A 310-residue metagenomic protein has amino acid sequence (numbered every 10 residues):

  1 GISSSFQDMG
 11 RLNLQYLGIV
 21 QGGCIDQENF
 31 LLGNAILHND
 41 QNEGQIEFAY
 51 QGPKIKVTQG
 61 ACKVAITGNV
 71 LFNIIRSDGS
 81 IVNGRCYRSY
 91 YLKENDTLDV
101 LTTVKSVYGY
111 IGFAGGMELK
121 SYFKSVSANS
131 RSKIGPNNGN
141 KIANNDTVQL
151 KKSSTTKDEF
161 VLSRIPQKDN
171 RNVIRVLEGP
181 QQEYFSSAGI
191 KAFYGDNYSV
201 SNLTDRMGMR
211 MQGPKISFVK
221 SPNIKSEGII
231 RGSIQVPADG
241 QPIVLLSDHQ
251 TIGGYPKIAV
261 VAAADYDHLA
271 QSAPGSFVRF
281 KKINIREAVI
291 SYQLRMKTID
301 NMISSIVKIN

Functional and structural regions predicted by a protein language model:
G1-N310: Conserved "landmark" site that anchors the functional core of diverse proteins
